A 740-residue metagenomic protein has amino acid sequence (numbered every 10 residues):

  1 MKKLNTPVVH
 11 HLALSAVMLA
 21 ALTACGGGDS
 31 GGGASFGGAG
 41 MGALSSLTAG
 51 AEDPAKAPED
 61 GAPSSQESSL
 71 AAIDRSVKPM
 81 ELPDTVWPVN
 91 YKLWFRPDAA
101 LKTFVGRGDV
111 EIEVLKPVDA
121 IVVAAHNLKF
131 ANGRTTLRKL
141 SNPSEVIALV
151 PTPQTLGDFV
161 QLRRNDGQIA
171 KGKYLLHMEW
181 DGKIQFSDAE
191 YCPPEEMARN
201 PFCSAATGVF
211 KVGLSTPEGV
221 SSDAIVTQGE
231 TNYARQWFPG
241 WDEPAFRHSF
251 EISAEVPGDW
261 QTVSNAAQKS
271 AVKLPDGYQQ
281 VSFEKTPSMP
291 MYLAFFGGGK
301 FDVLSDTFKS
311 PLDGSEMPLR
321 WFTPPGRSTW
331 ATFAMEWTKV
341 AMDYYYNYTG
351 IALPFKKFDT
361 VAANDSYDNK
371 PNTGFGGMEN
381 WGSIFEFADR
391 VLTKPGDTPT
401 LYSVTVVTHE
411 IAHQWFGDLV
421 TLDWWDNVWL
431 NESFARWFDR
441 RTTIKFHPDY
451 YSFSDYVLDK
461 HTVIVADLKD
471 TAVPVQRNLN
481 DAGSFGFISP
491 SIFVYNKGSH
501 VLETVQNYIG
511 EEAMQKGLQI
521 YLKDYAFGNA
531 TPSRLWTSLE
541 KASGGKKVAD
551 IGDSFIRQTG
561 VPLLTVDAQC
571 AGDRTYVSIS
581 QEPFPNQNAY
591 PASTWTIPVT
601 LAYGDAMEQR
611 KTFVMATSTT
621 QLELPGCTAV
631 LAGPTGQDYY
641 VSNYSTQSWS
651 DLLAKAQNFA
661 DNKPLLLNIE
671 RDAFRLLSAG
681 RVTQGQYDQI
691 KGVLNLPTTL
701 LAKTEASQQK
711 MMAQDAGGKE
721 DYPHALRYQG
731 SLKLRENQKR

Functional and structural regions predicted by a protein language model:
K2-A13: Bacterial N-terminal signal peptides that target proteins for export
M18-L19: Residue-level signal for mature regions of secreted extracellular proteins and peptides
L22-A24: C-terminal motif of bacterial Sec signal peptides marking the signal peptidase cleavage site
G27, L44-K356, T360, D389 (+12 more regions): Acidic/His-enriched low-complexity segments
S30-G32, F36, F283, L312-E582 (+3 more regions): Hydrophobic alpha-helical and helix-loop surface patches within well-folded domains that function as non-catalytic
F36, M41-L47, L70, M711-M712: Hydrophobic/aromatic hotspots within intrinsically disordered, low-complexity regions
D74-S76, W94, G326-T329, D423 (+6 more regions): A ubiquitous short alpha-helical element
H461, S578, A589-A592, A602-K611 (+1 more regions): Long, ordered, helix-rich scaffold segments
